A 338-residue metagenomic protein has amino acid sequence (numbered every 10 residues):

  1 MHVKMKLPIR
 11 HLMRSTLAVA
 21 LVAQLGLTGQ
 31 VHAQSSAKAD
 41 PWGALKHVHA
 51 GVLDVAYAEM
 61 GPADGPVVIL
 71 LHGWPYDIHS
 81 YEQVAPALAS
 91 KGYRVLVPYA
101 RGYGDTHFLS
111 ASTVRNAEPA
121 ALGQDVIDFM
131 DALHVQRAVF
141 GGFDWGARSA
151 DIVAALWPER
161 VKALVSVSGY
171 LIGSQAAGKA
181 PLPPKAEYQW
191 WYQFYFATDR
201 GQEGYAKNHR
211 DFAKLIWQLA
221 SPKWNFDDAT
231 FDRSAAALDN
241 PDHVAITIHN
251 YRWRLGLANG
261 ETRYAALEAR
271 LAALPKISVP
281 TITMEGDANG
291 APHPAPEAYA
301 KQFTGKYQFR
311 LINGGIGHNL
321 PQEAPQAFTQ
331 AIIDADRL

Functional and structural regions predicted by a protein language model:
H2-P66, S90-Y93, P294-A295, K301-Q308 (+1 more regions): Alpha/beta-hydrolase fold catalytic core
Q34-W42, L53-V55, M60, V67 (+4 more regions): Flexible "cap/lid" subdomain of the alpha/beta-hydrolase fold that forms the substrate-access gate
E59-H107, Y299: Conserved HGGG/HGGXW glycine-rich cap/lid loop of the alpha/beta-hydrolase fold
G73, D144, Q322-E323: Conserved acidic functional residues
S80, D125, A327, A331: Charged catalytic carboxylate motif
V84, V153, A331-A335: Hydrophobic residues on the short alpha-helix immediately C-terminal to a glycine-rich phosphate/catalytic loop
I316-A324: Catalytic histidine-centered segment of alpha/beta-hydrolase-like enzymes
